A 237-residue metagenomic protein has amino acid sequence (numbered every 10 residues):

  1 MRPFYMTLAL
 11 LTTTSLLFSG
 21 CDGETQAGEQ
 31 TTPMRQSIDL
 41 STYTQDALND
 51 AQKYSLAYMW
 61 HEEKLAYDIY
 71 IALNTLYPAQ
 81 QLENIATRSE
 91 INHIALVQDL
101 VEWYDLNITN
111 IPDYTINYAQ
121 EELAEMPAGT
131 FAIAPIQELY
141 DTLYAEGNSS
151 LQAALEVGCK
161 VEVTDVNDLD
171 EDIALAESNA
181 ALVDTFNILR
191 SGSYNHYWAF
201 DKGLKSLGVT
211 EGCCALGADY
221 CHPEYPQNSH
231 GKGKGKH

Functional and structural regions predicted by a protein language model:
M1-L8: Bacterial N-terminal signal peptides that target proteins for export
L11-S15: Alpha-helical transmembrane segments
L16-G20: C-terminal motif of bacterial Sec signal peptides marking the signal peptidase cleavage site
D22-E24: Bacterial signal peptide processing site
G28-H237: All-alpha RGS (Regulator of G-protein Signaling) helical domain and cognate RGS-like helical scaffolds
